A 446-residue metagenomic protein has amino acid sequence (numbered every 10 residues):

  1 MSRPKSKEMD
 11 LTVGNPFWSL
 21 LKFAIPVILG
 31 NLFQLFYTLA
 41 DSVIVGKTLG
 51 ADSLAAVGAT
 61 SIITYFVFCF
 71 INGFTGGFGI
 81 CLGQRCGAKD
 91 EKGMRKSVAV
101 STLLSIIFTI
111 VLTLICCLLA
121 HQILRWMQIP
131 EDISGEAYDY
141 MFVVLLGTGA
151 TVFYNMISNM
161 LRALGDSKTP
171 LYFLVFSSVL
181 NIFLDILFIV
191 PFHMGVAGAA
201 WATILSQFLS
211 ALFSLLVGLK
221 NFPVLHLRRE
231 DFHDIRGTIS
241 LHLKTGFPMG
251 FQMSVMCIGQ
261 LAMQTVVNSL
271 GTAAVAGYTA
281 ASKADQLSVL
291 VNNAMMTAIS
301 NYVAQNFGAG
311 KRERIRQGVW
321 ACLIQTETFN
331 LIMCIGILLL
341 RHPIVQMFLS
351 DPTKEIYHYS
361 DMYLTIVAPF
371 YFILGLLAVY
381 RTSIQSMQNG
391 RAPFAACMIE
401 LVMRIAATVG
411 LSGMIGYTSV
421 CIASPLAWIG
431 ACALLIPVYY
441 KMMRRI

Functional and structural regions predicted by a protein language model:
M1-A24, L82-G149, P191-F247, V303-F370 (+1 more regions): Short alpha-helical transmembrane segments in multi-pass integral membrane proteins
L11-L49, I62-G77, C81, I106-T113 (+5 more regions): N-terminal transmembrane alpha-helices
K22-D41, V143, Y154, S177 (+4 more regions): Transmembrane helical elements of multi-pass membrane transporters/channels
F36-A55, L124-E131, L187-M194, S254-L287 (+3 more regions): Helix-terminus/linker motif at the lipid-water interface of multi-pass membrane proteins
V45-Y65, E131-E136, V196-A197, T238-T245 (+5 more regions): Interfacial/gating helices of multi-pass transporter permease domains
L54-L114, T151-P170, G277-R341, L374-Q388 (+1 more regions): Small-residue-rich hydrophobic transmembrane alpha-helices
F66, N181-D185, S210-L215, L287-L290 (+3 more regions): Hydrophobic transmembrane alpha-helices of multi-pass small-molecule transporters
T75, V144-R162, P170-S178, A199-L212 (+4 more regions): Short runs within selected transmembrane alpha-helices of multi-pass transporters and secretion channels
